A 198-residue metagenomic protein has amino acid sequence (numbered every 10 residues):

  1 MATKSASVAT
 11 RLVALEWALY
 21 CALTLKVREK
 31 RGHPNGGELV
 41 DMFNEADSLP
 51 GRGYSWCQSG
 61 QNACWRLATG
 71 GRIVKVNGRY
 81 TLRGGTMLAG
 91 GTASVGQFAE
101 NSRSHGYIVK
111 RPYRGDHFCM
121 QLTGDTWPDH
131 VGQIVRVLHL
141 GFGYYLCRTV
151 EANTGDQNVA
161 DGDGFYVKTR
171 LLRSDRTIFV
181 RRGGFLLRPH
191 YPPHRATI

Functional and structural regions predicted by a protein language model:
M1-N77, A196-I198: N-terminal capping segments
T10, G71-A160: ...with weaker cross-activation on analogous glycine-rich loops/strands in unrelated enzymes
A14-L15, C147, I178: A broad, low-specificity signal marking well-ordered, structured residues that form hydrophobic/aromatic
N35, G51, Y113, I134 (+1 more regions): Generic low-complexity segments that are intrinsically disordered, proline-rich and/or Lys/Arg-biased
G36-G37, S94, L171: Helix N-terminus capping/helix-initiation residues
E38-E45, G143-Y144, T169, T177 (+1 more regions): Extracytoplasmic/lumenal soluble domains of exported proteins with redox or metal-associated functions
Y166-I198: Low-complexity, Gly/Ser/Thr/Pro-rich intrinsically disordered linker/tail segments
